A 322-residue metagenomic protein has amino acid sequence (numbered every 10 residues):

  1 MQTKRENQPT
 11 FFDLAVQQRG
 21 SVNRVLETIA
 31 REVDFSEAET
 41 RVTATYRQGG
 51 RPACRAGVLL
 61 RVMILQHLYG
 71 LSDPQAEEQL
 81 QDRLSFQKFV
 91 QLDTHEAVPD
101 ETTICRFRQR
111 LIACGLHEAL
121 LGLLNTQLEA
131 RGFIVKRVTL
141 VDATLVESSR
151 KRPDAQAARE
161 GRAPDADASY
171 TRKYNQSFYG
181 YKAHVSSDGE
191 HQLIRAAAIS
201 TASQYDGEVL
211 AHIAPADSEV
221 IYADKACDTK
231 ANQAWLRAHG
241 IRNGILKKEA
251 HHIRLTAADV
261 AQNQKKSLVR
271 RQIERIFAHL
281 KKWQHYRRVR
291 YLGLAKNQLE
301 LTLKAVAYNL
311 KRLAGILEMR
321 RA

Functional and structural regions predicted by a protein language model:
M1-T40, L313-A322: Charged, often Cys/His-bearing segments associated with DNA-binding zinc-finger transcription factors
Q18, D34, G50-G57, E96-D100 (+3 more regions): Secondary-structure capping and boundary motifs in well-ordered enzyme cores
G20-I64, L68: Basic, short loop/linker segments at the boundary and entry of helix-turn-helix/winged-helix-like folds
R55, E78-Q81, Q91-H95, P99-R242 (+1 more regions): Polybasic low-complexity intrinsically disordered regions
R159, E219-V220, K225-A295, L299: Helix-centered, glycine/charged polyanion-binding patches within enzymatic domains that contact phosphate-containing
A295, L303-A322: Charge-patterned, long linear interaction tracts outside catalytic cores
